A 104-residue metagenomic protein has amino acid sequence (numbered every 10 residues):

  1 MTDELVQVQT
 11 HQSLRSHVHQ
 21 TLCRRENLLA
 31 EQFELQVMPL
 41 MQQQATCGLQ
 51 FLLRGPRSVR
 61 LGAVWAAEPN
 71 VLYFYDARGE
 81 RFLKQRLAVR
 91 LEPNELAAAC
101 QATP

Functional and structural regions predicted by a protein language model:
M1-L49: Negatively charged, low-complexity tracts enriched in Asp/Glu with abundant Ser/Thr
C23, A63-W65, A88-R90: Aromatic-enriched hydrophobic runs in primary sequence
L35-V71: Amphipathic, interaction-prone secondary-structure segments
P69-P104: A short, surface-exposed interaction/processing loop segment used at functional sites
